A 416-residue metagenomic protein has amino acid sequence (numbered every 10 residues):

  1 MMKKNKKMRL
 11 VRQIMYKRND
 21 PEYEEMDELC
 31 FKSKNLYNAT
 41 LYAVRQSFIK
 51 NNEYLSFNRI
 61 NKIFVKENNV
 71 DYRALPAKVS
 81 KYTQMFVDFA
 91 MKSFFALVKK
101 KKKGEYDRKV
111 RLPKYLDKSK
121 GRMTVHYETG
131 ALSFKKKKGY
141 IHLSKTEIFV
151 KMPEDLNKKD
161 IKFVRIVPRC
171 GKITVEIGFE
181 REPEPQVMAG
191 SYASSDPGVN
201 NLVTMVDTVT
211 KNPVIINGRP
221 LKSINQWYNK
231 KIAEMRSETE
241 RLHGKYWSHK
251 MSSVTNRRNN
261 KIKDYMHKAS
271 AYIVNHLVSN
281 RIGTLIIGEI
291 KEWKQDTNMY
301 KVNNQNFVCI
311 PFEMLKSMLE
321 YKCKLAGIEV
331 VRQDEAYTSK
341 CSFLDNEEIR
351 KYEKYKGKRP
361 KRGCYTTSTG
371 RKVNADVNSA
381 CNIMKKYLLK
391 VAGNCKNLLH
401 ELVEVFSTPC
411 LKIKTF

Functional and structural regions predicted by a protein language model:
M1-Y82: Gly/serine-rich nucleotide phosphate-binding loop at the start of the catalytic core of nucleotide/ADP-ribose-handling
K3-K4, K162-R165, G178-E184: Catalytic micro-motifs at enzyme active sites that drive phosphoryl/nucleotidyl and oxygen chemistry
V11-K17, I148-E154, V214-R219: Generic detection of short hydrophobic beta-strand segments and adjacent strand-loop junctions
C30-S33, T83-M91, M251-N259: Short amphipathic alpha-helical coiled-coil/interface segments
T40, Y82-A90, F94, V377-Y387: Stable alpha-helical structural segments in soluble proteins, enriched in small hydrophobic residues
Y42, Q46, V98-P113, L242-M251 (+2 more regions): Short coil/turn segments at secondary-structure boundaries
F57-R169, C309: Acidic carboxylate diad motif detector
C170-F416: Positively charged, helix-rich recognition surfaces that bind polyanionic ligands
